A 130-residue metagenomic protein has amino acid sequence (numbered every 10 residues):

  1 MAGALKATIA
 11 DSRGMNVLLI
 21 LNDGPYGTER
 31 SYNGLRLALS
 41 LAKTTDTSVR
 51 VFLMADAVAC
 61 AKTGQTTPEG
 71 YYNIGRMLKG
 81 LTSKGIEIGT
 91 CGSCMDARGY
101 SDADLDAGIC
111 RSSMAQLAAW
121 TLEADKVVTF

Functional and structural regions predicted by a protein language model:
A2-G14: Short, Lys/Arg-enriched N-terminal segments with co-localized hydrophobic residues within the first ~10-30 amino acids
L18-Y32, A61-T66: Short, glycine-rich nucleotide/cofactor-binding loops
S31-T44, V51: Histidine-anchored nucleotide/phosphate-binding helix
A38, S48-A55, I88-G92: Short internal beta-strands
V58-A61, D96-R98: Short, active-site-adjacent cap segments at secondary-structure transitions
G64-E69, L105-A107: Short glycine-enriched, charge-decorated loop/helix-capping segments at active-site entrances that position
T67-C94: A glycine-rich helix N-cap at a beta->alpha junction
A97-F130: C-terminal structural segments of small proteins and small subunits
